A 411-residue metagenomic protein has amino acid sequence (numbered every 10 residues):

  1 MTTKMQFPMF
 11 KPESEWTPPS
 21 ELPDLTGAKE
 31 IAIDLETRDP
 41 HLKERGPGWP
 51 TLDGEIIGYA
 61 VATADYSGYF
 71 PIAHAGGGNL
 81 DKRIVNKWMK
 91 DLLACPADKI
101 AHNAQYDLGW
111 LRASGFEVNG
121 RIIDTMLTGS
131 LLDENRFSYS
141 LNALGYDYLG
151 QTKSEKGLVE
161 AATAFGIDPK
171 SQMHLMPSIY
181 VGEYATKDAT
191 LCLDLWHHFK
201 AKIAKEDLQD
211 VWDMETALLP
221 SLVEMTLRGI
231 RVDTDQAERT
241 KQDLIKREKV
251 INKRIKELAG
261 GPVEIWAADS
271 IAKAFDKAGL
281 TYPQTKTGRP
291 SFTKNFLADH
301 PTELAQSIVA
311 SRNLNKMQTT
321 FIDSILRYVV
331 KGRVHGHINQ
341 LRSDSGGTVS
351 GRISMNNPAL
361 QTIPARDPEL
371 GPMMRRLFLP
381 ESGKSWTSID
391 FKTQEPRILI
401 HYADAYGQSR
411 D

Functional and structural regions predicted by a protein language model:
M1-A75, N119, R136, Y146-S154 (+3 more regions): Conserved "right-hand" nucleotidyltransferase catalytic core of DNA-directed polymerases
L22-P23, G58, V85-A94, L108: Short amphipathic alpha-helical segments and helix-helix/interface helices
A32, A97-D107, S388: Acidic beta-strand-to-loop metal/phosphate-binding motif
A64-K99, I230: Nucleic-acid-processing active sites and adjacent nucleic-acid-binding tracks, predominantly divalent metal-dependent
Y106-A113, K273-A274, I398: Phosphate- and divalent-cation-binding pockets in alpha/beta enzyme and binding domains that engage nucleotide-derived
E117-E134, L141-Y146: Conserved beta-strand -> loop -> alpha-helix junction used to position metal-binding or nucleic-acid-contacting
Y402-A403: Detector for conserved single-position "signature" residues within domains
